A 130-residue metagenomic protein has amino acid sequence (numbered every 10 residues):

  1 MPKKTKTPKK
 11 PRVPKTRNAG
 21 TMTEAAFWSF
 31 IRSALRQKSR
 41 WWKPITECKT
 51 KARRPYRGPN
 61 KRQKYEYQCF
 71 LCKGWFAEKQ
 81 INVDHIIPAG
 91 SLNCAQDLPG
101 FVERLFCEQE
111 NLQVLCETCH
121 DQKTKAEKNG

Functional and structural regions predicted by a protein language model:
K6-L71, P99-E110: Short, charged surface segments at domain edges that flank catalytic/cofactor-binding sites
T16, N82-V83, T118: Intrinsically disordered, low-complexity peptide-like regions
Q68, N82, L115: The −1 position to Zn-ligating cysteines in a subset of zinc-ribbon hairpins
L71, W75, Q122: Active-site catalytic microenvironments for nucleophilic, acid-base chemistry
G74-L112: Histidine-centered nuclease catalytic patch
F106-G130: Short Cys/His-centered divalent metal-binding micro-motifs
